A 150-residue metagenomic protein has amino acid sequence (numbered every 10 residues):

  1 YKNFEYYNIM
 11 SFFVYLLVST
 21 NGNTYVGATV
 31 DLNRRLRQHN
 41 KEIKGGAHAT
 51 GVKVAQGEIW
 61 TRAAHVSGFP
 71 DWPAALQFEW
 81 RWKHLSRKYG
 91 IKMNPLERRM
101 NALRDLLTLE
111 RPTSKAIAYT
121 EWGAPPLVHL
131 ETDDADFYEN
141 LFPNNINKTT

Functional and structural regions predicted by a protein language model:
Y1-Q77, L103-T150: GIY-YIG nuclease catalytic motif and its immediate N-terminal context
K53-Q56, Y89-A102: Low-complexity RS/RG/RGG-rich segments used by eukaryotic RNA-binding proteins and nuclear co-regulators for mRNP
E79-W82: Short amphipathic alpha-helices in soluble, non-transmembrane regions that often serve as interface/regulatory elements
H84-R87: A common structural junction motif
